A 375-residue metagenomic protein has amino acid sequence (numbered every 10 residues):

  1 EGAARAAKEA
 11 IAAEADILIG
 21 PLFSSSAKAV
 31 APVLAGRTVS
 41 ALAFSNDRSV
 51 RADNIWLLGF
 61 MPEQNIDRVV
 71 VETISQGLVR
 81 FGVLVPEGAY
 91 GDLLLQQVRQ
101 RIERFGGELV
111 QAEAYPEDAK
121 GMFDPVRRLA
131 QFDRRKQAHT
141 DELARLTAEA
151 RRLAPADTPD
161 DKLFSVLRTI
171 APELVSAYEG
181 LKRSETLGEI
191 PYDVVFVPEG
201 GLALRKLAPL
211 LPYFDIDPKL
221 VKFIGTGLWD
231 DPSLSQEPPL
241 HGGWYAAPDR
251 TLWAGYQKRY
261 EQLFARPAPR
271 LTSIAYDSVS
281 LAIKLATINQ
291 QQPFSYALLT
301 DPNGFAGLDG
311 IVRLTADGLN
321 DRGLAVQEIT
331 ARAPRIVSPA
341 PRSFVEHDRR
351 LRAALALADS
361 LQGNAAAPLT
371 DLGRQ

Functional and structural regions predicted by a protein language model:
E1-Q375: Extracytosolic ligand-binding ectodomains
